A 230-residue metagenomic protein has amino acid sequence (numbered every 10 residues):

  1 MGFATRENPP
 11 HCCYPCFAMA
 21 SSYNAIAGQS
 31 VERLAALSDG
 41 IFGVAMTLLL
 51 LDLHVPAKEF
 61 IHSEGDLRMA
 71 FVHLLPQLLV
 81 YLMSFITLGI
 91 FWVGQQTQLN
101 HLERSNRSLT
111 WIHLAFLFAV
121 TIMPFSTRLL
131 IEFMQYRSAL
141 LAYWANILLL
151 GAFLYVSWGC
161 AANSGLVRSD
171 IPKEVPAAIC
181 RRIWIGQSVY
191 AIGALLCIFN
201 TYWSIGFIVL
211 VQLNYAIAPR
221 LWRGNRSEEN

Functional and structural regions predicted by a protein language model:
M1-A18: N-terminal amphipathic/basic-hydrophobic helices that include classical n-h-c signal peptides and signal-anchor
C13-N230: Multi-pass alpha-helical transmembrane bundle typical of ion/small-solute transporters and intramembrane aspartyl
